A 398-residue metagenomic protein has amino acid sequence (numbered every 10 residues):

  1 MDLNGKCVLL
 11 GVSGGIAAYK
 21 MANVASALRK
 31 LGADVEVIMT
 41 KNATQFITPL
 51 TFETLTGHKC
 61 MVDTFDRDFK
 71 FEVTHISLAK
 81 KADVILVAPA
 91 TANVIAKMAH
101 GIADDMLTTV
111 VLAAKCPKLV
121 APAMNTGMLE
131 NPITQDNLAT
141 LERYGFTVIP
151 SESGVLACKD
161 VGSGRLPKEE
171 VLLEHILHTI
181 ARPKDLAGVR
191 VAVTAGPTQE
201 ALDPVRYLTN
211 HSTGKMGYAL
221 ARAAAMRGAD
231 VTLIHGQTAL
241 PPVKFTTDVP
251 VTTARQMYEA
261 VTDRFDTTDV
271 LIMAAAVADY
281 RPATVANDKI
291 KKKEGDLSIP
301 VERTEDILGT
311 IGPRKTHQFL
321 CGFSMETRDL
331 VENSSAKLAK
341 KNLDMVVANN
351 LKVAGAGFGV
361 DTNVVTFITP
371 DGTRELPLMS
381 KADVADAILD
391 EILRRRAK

Functional and structural regions predicted by a protein language model:
M1-L119, N125-K398: A cross-family phosphate/adenosyl-ligand binding-site feature
